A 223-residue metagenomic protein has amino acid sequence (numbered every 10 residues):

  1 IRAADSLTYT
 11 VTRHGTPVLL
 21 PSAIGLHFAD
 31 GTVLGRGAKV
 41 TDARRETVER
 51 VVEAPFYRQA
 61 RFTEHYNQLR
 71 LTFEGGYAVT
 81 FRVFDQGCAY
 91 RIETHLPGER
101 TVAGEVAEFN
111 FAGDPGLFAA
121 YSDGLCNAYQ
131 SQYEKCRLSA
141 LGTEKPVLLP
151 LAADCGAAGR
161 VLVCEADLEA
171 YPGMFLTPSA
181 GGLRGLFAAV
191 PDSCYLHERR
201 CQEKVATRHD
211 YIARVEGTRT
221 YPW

Functional and structural regions predicted by a protein language model:
I1-W223: N-terminal accessory beta-strand-rich subdomains and adjacent acidic, glycine-rich linkers that precede catalytic cores
